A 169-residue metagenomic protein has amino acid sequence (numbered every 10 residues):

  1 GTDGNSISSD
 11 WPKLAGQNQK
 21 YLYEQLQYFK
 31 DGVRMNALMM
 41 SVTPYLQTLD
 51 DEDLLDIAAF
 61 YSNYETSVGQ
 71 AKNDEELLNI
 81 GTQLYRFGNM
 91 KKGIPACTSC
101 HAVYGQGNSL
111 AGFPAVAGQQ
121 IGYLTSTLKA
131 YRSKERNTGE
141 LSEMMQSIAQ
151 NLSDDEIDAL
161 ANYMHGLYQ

Functional and structural regions predicted by a protein language model:
G1, S9, M39-V42, G81-G88: Sequence context of c-type cytochrome heme-c attachment sites
G1-G4, I57, I94-V103, L160 (+1 more regions): The canonical Cys-X-X-Cys-His
I7-L14, F29-N73, S109-A115, S133-A159 (+1 more regions): Axial heme c-ligation environment in periplasmic c-type cytochrome domains
Q19, R86-T98, F113, A117-S126 (+1 more regions): Sequence context surrounding c-type heme c attachment/ligation sites in exported
Q70-K91, A96-Q106: Extended amphipathic alpha-helical interaction segments
